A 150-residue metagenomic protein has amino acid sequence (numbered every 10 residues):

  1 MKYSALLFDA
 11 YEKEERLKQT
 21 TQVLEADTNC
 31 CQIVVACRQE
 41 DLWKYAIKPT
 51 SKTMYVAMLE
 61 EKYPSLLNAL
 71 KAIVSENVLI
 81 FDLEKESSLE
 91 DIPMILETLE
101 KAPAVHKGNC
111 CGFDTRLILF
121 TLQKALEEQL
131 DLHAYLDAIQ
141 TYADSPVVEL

Functional and structural regions predicted by a protein language model:
M1-S4, D144-P146: Residues that mark the start of a beta-strand
S4, E12, R16-E76, K124-E128: Conserved N-terminal catalytic core of the sugar/cofactor nucleotidyltransferase
F8-Y11, A36-Q39, D82-L83, G108: Structural motif
M58, L83-E84: Short acidic donor-binding/metal-coordinating loop in glycosyltransferase active sites
N77-F81: Short aromatic-hydrophobic micro-motifs that form the base-stacking/packing surface for donor nucleotide recognition
K85-L150: Conserved core of the sugar-phosphate nucleotidyltransferase
